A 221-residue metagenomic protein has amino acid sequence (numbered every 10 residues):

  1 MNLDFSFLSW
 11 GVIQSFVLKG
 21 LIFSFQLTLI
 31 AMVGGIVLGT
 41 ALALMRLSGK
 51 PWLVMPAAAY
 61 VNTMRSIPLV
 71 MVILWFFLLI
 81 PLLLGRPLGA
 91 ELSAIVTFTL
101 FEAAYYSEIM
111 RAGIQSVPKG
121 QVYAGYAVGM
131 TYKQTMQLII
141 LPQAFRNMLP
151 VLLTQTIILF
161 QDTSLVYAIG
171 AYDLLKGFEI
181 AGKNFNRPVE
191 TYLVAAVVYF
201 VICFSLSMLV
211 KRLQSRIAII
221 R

Functional and structural regions predicted by a protein language model:
M1-R221: Transmembrane alpha-helices and adjacent helix-loop boundaries
